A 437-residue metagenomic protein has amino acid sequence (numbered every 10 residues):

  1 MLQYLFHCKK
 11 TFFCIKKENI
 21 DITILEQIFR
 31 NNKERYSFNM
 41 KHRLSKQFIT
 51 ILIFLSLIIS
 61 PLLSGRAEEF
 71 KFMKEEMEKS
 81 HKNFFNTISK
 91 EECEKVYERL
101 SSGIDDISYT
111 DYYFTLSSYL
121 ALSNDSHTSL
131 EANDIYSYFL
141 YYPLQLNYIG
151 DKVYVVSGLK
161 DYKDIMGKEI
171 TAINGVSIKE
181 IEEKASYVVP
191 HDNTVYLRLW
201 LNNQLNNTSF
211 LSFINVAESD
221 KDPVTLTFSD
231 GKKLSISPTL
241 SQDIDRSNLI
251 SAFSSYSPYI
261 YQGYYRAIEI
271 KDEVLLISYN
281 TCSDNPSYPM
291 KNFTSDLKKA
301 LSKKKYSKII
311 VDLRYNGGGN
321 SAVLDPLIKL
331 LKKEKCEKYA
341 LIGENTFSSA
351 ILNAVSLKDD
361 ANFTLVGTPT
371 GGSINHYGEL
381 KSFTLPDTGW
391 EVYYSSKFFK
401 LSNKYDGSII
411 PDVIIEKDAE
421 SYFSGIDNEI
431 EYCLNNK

Functional and structural regions predicted by a protein language model:
Q3-Y4, Q27: Cationic, low-complexity basic patches in intrinsically disordered or flexible, solvent-exposed regions
K41-I51: Bacterial N-terminal signal peptides that target proteins for export
I53-L57, P61: Hydrophobic core
L62-K308, Y315, E337: Flexible, low-complexity junctional segments that flank or bridge functional domains
A67-K74, G231, Q262-K437: C-terminal "post-core" interaction segments
